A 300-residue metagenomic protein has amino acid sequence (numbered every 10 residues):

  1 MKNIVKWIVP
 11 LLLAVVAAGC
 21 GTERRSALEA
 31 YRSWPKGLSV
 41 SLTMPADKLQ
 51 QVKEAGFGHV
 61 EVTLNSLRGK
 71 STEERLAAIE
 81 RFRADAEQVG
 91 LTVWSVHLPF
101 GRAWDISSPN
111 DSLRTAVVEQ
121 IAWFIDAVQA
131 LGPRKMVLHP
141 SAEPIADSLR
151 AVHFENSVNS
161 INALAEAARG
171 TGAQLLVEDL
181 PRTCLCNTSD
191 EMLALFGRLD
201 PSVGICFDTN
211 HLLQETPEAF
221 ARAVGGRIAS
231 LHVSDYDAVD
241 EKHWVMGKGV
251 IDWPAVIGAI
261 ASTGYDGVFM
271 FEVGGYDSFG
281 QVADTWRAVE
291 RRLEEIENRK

Functional and structural regions predicted by a protein language model:
M1-I8: Bacterial N-terminal signal peptides that target proteins for export
N3, C20-G37, L42-G58, N162 (+2 more regions): Histidine-acidic metal/acid-base catalytic patches
I8, C20-Q129, N162, D200 (+1 more regions): N-terminal pre-domain/capping segments
I8-V16: Bacterial N-terminal signal peptides
R24-L28, D85-Q88, I106-G204: Active-site acidic/histidine proton-transfer and metal-coordination neighborhood in alpha/beta enzyme cores
E61, S95, V137, L176 (+3 more regions): Conserved beta-strand positions in the central sheet of alpha/beta enzyme cores
R68-G69, W104, E143-I145, R182-C186 (+2 more regions): Short, small-residue-enriched loops and turns at beta-alpha junctions that line or gate enzyme active sites
L76, E80, D111-A122, A151-V158 (+5 more regions): Non-membrane alpha-helical structural segments and their capping/turn regions in soluble enzymes
